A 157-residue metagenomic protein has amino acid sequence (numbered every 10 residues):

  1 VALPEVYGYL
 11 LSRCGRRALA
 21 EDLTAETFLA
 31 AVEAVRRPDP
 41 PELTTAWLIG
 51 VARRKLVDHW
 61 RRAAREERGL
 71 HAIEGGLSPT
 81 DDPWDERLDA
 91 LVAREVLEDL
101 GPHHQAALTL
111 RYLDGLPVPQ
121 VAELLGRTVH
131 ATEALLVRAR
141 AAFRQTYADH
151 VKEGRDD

Functional and structural regions predicted by a protein language model:
V1-R17, V32-A34, L97, D149: Amphipathic, Lys/Arg- and hydrophobic-enriched alpha-helical face
V6, L10, A20-A31, V51 (+3 more regions): Short, small-hydrophobic-rich alpha-helical interface motif
L10, R61, L100, R140-D157: Short, Lys/Arg-enriched C-terminal cap helix and immediately downstream tail that follows
G15-R17, A25-T44, R62-A64: Sigma70-family region 2
R36-P40, I49-H71, E86, D149-H150: Arg/Lys-rich amphipathic alpha helix in sigma70-family domain 2
R53, V57, L125-D149: DNA-recognition helix of helix-turn-helix
D58, E66-E95, P117: Internal acidic/polar
E98, P102-A106, D114-A134: Helix-turn-helix DNA-binding module
